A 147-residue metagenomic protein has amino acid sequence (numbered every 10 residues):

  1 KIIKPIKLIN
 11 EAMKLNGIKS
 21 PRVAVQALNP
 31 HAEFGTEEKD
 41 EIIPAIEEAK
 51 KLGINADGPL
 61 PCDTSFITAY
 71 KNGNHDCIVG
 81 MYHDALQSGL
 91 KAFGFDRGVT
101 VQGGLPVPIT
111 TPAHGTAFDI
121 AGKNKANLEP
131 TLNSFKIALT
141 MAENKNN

Functional and structural regions predicted by a protein language model:
K1-P59: Glycine-rich phosphate/diphosphate-binding loop of Rossmann-like nucleotide-binding domains
E48-N147: Glycine-rich phosphate/nucleotide-binding loop
